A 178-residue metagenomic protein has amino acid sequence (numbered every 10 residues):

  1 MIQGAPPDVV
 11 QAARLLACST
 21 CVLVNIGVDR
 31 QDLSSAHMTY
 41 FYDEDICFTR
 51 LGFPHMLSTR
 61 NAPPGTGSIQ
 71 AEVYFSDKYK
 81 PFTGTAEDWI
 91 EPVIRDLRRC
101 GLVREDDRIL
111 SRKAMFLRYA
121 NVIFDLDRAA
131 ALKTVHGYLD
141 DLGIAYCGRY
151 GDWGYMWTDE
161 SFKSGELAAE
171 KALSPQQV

Functional and structural regions predicted by a protein language model:
M1-Q3, F124, M156-W157: Short glycine-/acidic-enriched loop or helix-start segments at secondary-structure transitions that form or flank
M1-T83, E87-D88, P92-G101: Mid-domain catalytic core of redox enzymes that form a hydrophobic substrate pocket/lid adjacent to a catalytic redox
T49, L110-S111, L142: A short, local hydrophobic-aromatic micro-motif
F53, L57-P64, E105, F116-W153: FAD-binding beta-loop-beta segment adjacent to the flavin cofactor pocket
E87, E91, G101, R112 (+1 more regions): C-terminal helical "tail/cap" subdomain of flavin- and related membrane-associated enzymes
D88, P92, D96, A130 (+2 more regions): Alpha-helical elements of Rossmann-like donor-binding domains used by nucleotide-donor carbohydrate transfer enzymes
D107-R118, K171-V178: Active-site-proximal substrate-binding core of FAD-dependent oxidoreductases
L139, Y146-Q176: A conserved FAD-binding loop/helix module that cradles the flavin
